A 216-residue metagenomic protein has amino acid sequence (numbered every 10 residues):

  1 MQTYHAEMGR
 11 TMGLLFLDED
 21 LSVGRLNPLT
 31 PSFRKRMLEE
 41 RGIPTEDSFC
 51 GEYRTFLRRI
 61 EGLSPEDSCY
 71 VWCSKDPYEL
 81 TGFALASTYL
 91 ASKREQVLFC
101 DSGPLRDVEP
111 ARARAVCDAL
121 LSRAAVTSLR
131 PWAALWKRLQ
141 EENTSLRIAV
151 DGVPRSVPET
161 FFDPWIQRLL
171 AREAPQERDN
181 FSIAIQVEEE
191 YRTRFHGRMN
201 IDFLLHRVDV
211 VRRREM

Functional and structural regions predicted by a protein language model:
M1, L17, W72-K75, C100-S102: Short His-Asn-centered micro-motif
M1-E46: A structured, charge-rich N-terminal accessory region that forms the first stable segment of a protein and links
T11, L85-V97: A short alpha->loop->secondary-structure connector
L14-S22, E95-D107, R198-L205: A generic structural motif
I43-A84: Long, hydrophobic/aromatic-enriched structural stretches that serve as scaffold segments
Y70, S74-T81, P154, P158 (+2 more regions): Conserved aromatic-histidine-acidic binding/catalytic patches
V108-S182: A conserved mid-domain beta-alpha-beta active-site/ligand-binding segment of alpha/beta enzyme cores
A184-E215: Charge-enriched amphipathic alpha-helical scaffolds
